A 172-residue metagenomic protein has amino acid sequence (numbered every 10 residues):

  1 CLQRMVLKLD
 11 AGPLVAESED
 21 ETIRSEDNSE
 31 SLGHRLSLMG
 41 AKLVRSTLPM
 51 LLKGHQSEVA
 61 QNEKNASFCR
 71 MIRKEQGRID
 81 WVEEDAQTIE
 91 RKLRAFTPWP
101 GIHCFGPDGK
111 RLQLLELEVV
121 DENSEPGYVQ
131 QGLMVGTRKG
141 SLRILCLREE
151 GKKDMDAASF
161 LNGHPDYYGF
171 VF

Functional and structural regions predicted by a protein language model:
C1-F68: Donor/substrate-binding cores of folate-linked one-carbon enzymes
E17, G40, R70-M71, L115 (+2 more regions): Alpha-helix boundary/capping detector
A66-C69, M134-G136: Short, flexible, solvent-exposed loop/turn segments with mixed acidic/basic and small polar residues
R73-E75: A contiguous loop/helix-start segment that scaffolds small-molecule binding in enzyme catalytic cores
G77, V82-F172: An anion-binding loop in the catalytic cleft
